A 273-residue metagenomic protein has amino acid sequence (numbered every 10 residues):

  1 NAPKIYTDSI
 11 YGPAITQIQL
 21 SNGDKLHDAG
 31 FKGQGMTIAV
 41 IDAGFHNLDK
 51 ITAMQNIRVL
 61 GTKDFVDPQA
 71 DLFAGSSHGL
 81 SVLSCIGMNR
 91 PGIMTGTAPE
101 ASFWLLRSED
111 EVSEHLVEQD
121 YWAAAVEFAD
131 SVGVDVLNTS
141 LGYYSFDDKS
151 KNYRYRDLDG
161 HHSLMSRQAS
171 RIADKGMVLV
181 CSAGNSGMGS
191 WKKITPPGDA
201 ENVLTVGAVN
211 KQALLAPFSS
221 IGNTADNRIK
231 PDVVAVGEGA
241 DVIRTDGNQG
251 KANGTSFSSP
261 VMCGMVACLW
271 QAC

Functional and structural regions predicted by a protein language model:
N1-H27, E201: Autoinhibitory propeptides
G23, N47, Q119-W122, F146-R154 (+4 more regions): Active-site-adjacent substrate-recognition loops and nearby beta-strands within hydrolase catalytic domains
K25-D64, P68-E118, V132-D135, D148 (+4 more regions): Subtilisin-like serine protease catalytic core
A70-L80, H161, G250-C263: Gly/Ser-rich catalytic serine loop of serine hydrolases
L106-D110, K193, G237-C273: Hydrolase catalytic cores
E127-D159, S182: Short acidic, glycine-rich surface-loop motifs adjacent to enzyme active sites
D159-G176: Catalytic-core regions built around general acid/base machinery
